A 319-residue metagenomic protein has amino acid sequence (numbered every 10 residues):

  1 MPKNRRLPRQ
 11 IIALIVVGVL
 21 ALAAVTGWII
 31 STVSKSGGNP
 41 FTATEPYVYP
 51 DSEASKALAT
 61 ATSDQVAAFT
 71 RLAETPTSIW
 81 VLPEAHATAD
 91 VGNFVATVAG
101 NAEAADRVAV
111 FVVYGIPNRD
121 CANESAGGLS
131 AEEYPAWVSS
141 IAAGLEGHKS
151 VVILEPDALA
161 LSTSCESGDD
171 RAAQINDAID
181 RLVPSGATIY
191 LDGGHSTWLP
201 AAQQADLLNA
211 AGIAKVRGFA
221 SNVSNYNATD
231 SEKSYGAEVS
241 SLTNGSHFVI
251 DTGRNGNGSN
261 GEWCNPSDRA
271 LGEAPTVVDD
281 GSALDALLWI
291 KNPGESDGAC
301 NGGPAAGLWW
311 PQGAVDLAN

Functional and structural regions predicted by a protein language model:
M1-I11, L22: Terminal targeting segments of Actinobacterial cell-envelope proteins
L14-T26: Hydrophobic membrane-insertion alpha-helices, especially the h-region of bacterial N-terminal signal peptides
A23-T42: C-terminal region of N-terminal signal peptides and the immediate post-cleavage residues of exported proteins
F41-G144, H148, N301-W309, G313-A314: N-terminal carbohydrate-binding/catalytic regions of secreted carbohydrate-active enzymes
V48-A73, S196-A314: Surface-exposed substrate-engagement region within the catalytic domains of secreted or surface-exposed extracellular
T77-A87, S125-L129, A158-S167, T188-G193 (+1 more regions): Surface-exposed cleft-lining segments at the edges of enzyme active sites
I79, D106-V110, K149-I153, G186-Y190 (+3 more regions): Structural preference for beta-strand elements that scaffold enzyme active sites
S125-K149, P156-A187, A201-A202: Active-site cleft segment of glycoside hydrolase catalytic domains centered on the general acid/base Glu
